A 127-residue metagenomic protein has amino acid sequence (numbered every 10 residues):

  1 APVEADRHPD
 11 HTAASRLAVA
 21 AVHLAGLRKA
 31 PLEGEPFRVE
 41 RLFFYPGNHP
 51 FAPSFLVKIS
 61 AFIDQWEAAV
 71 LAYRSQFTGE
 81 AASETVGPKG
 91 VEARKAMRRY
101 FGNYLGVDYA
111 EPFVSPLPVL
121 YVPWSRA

Functional and structural regions predicted by a protein language model:
A1-A127: Metal-dependent de-N-acetylase/amidase catalytic core
